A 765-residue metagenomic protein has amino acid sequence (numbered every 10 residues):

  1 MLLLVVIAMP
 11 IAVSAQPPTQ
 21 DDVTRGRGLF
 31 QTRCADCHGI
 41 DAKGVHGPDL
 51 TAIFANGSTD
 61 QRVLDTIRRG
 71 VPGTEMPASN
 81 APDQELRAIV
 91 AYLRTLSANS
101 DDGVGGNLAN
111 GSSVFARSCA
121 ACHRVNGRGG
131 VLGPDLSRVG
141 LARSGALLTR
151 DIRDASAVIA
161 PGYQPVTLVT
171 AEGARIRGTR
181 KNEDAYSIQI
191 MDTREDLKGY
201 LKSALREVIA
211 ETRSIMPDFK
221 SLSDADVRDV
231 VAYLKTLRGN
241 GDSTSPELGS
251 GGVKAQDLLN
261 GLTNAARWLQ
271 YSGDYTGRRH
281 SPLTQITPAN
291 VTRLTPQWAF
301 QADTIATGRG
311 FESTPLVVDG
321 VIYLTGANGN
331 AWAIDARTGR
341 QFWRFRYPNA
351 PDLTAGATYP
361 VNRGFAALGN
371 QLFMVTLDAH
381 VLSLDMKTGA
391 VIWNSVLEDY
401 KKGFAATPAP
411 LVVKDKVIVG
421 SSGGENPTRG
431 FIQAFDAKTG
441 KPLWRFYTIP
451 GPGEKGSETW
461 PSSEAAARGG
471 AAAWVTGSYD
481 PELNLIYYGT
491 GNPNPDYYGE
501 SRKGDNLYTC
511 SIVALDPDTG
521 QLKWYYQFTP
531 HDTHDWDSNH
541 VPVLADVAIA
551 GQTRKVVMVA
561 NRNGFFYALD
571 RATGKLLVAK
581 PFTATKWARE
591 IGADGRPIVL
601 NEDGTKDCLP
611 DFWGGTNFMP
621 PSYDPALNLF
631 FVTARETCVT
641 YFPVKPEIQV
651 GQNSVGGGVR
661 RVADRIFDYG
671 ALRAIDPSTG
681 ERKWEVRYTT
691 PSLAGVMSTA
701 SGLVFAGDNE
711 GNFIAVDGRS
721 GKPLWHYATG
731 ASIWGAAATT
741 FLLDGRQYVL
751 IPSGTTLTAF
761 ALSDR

Functional and structural regions predicted by a protein language model:
P17-V23, D36, D41-H46, T51-A98 (+5 more regions): Extracytoplasmic electron-transfer domains, predominantly the class I c-type cytochrome c fold
H38, G251-P296, T448-K455, R596-P597 (+2 more regions): Blade/loop signatures of beta-propeller domains
P134, V230, G239-S243, A405-T439 (+5 more regions): Repeat-solenoid scaffold signature
W268-S272, G308-N330, A355-V381, A405-R429 (+6 more regions): Repeat-blade elements of multi-bladed beta-propeller folds
F300-T314, R344-A366, N394-A409, N426 (+11 more regions): Extracytoplasmic beta-rich repeat domains
A336-T338, D385-T388, A437-T439, P517-T519 (+4 more regions): Short loop/turn segments that connect beta-strands within beta-propeller blades
R635-E636, D664-K722: Loop/turn-rich, solvent-exposed surfaces of beta-rich toroidal or solenoidal domains
